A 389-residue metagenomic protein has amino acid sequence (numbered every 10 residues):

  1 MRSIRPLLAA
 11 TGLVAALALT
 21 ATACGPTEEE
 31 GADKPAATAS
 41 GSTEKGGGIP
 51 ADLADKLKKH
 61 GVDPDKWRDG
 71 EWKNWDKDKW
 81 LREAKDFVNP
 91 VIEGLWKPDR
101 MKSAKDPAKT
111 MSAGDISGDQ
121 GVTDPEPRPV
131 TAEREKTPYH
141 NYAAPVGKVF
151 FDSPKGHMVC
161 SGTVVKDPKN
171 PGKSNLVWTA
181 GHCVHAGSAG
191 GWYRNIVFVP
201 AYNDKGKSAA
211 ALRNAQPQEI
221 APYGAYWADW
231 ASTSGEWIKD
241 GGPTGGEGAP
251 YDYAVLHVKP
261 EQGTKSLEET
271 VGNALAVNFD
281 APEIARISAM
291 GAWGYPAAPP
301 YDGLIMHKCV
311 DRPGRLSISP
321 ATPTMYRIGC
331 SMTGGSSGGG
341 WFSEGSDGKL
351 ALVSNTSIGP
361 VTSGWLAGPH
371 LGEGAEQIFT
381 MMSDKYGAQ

Functional and structural regions predicted by a protein language model:
M1-E28: Secretory targeting and sorting signals
A21-Y139, T244, Q389: N-terminal low-complexity, Pro/Thr-rich disordered segments that flank secretion/membrane-targeting signals
F87-R194, F198-A201, A209: N-terminal carbohydrate-binding/catalytic regions of secreted carbohydrate-active enzymes
R134-A144, F150-S153, V165-P168, H185 (+1 more regions): Conserved catalytic-core segment of clan PA serine endopeptidases
P154-H157, K169-P171, H182-A186, N203-G206 (+4 more regions): Solvent-exposed loop/turn segments at secondary-structure junctions within structured extracellular/periplasmic domains
A249-Y326: Chymotrypsin/trypsin-fold serine protease catalytic domain
G263, T362-Q389: C-terminal cap/linker of serine protease catalytic domains
S331-N355: Catalytic nucleophile loop of clan PA
